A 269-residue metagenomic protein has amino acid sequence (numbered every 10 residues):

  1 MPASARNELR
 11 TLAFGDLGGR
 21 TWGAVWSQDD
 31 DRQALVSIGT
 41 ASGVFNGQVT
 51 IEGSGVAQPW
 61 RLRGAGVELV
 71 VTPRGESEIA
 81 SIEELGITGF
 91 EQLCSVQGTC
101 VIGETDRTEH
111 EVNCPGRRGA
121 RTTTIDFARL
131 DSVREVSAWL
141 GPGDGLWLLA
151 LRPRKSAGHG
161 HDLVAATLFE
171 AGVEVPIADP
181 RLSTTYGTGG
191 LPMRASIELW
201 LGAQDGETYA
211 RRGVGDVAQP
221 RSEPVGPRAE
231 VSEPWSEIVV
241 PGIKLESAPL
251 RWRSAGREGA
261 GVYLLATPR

Functional and structural regions predicted by a protein language model:
M1-R269: Structured soluble/peripheral alpha/beta segments that form catalytic or ligand/cofactor-binding pockets
